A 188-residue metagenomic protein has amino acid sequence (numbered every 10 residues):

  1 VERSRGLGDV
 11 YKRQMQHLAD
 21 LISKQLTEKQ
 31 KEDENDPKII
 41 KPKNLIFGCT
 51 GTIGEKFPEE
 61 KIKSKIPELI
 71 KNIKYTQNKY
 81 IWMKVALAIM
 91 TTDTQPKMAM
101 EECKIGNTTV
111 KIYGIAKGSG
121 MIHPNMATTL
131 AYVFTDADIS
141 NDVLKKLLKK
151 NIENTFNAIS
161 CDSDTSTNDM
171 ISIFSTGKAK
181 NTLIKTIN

Functional and structural regions predicted by a protein language model:
V1-Y11: Single conserved hydrophobic/aromatic residue that forms the stacking wall/gate of nucleotide- or nucleobase-binding
R5, P42-T50, D169-S175: Glycine- and acidic-rich phosphate- and metal-coordinating loops
Q16-E28, I39-F156: Glycine-rich, mobile lid/loop segments that gate access to catalytic sites or pores
K31-D36: Asparagine-rich low-complexity intrinsically disordered tracts
Y132-T135, S172-T176: Short beta-strand-to-turn element immediately C-terminal to the catalytic PLP-Schiff-base lysine in fold type I
T176-N188: A glycine- and small/hydrophobic-rich beta-loop-beta segment that serves as a flexible "lid/hinge" or phosphate-binding
